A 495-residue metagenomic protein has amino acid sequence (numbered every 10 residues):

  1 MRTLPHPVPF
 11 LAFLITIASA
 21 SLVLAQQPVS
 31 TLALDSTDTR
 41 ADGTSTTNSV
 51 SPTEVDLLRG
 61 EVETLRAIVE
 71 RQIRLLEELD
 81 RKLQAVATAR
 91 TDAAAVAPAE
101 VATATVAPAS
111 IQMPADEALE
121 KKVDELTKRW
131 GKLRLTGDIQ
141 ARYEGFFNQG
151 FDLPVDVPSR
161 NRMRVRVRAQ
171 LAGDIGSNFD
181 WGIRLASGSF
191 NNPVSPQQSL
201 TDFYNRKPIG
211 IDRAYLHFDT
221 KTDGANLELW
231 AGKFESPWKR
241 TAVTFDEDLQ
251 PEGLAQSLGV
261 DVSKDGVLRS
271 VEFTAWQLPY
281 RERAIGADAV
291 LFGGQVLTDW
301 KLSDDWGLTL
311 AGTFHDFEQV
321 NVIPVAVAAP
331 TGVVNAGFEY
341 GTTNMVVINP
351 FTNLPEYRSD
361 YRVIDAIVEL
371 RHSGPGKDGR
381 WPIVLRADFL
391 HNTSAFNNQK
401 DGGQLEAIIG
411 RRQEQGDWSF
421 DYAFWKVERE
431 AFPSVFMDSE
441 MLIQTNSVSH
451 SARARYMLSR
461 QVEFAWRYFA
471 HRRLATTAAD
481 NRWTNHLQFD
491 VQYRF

Functional and structural regions predicted by a protein language model:
R2, L153-D156, L200-F203, V327-F495: Outer-membrane beta-barrel pore domains
L24-D156, F495: N-terminal periplasmic/intermembrane-space "pro-region" immediately following the signal or transit peptide
A109, P114, R142-R166, L171-N226 (+5 more regions): Surface-exposed loop and membrane-interface regions of Gram-negative outer-membrane beta-barrel proteins
D124-L135, S177-W181, K221-L227, D261-T274 (+4 more regions): Short loop/turn motifs that connect adjacent beta-strands in outer-membrane beta-barrel proteins
G137, I183, L229-A231, Q256 (+9 more regions): Membrane-embedded beta-strand positions of outer-membrane beta-barrel proteins
A141, V167-G173, R213-F218, L254-V260 (+6 more regions): Residues on the lipid-exposed face of transmembrane beta-strands in outer-membrane beta-barrel proteins
A141-F147, S177, L185-N191, K233-P237 (+10 more regions): Transmembrane beta-strands of outer-membrane beta-barrel pores
F190-S303, T313, E318-P355, E430-I443: Surface-exposed coil loops of outer-membrane beta-barrel proteins
